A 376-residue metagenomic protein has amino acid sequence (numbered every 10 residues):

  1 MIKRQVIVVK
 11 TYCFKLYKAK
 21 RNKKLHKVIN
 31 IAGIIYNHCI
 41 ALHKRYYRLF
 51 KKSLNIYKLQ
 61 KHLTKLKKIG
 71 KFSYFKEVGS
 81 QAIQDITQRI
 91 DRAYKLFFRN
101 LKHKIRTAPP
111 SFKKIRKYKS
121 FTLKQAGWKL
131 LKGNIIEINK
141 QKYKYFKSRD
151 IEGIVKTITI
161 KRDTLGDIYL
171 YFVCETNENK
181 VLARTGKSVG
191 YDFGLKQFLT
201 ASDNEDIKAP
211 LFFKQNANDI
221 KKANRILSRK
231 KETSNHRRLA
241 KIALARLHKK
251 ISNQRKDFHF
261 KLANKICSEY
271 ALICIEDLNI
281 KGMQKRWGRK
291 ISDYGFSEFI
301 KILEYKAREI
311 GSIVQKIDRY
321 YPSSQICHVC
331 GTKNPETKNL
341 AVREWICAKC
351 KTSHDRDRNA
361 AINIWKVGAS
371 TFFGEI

Functional and structural regions predicted by a protein language model:
M1-I376: Nucleic-acid substrate recognition interfaces
